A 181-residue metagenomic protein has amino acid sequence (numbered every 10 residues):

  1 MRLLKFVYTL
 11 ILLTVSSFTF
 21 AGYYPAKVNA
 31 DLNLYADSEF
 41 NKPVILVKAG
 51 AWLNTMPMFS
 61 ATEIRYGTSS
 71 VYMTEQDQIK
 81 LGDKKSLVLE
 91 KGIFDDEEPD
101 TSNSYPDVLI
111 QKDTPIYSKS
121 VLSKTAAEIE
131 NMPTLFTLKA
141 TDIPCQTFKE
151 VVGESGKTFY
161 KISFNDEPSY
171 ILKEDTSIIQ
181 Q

Functional and structural regions predicted by a protein language model:
M1-Y8: Bacterial N-terminal signal peptides that target proteins for export
T9, T19-F20: Cleavable N-terminal signal peptides
Y23-A61, R65, D95-E154: Beta-loop motif signature
N41, R65-D107, K112, E150-Q181: Boundary regions of SH3-family modules and the immediately adjacent low-complexity/disordered segments in eukaryotic
